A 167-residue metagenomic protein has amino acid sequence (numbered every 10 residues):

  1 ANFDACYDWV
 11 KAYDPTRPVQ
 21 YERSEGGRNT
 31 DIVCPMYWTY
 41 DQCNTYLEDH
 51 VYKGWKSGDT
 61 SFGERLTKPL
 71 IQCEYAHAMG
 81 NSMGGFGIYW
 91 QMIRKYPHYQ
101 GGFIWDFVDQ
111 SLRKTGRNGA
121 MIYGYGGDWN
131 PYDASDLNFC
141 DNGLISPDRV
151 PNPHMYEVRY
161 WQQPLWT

Functional and structural regions predicted by a protein language model:
A1-S146: Substrate-binding/catalytic cleft of secreted carbohydrate-active enzymes, primarily glycoside hydrolases
R149-T167: Surface beta-strand/loop "capping" patches
